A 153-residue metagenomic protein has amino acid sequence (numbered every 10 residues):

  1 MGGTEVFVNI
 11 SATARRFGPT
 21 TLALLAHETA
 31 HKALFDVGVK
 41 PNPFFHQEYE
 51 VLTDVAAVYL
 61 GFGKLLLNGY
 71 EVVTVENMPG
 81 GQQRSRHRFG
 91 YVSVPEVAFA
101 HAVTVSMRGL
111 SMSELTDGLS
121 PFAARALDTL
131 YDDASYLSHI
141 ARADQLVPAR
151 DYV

Functional and structural regions predicted by a protein language model:
M1-V6: Catalytic zinc-binding patch centered on the HExxH motif and its immediate surroundings that defines zinc-dependent
F7-A12, G38, V51, A56: A Zn2+-metalloprotease active-site environment signal
F7-L25, F44-E48: Short pre-active-site segment immediately N-terminal to the catalytic Zn-binding motif
A14, E28, D36, L60-K64: Generic secondary-structure microfeatures
T20-V39: Active-site recognition of the HExxH zinc-binding catalytic motif
A33, L60, T104-R108: Generic structural signal for hydrophobic core residues of well-folded globular domains
F45-G80, R84: Post-HExxH zinc-binding segment in Zn-dependent metallohydrolases
Q82-V153: Pan-zinc metallopeptidase signature
